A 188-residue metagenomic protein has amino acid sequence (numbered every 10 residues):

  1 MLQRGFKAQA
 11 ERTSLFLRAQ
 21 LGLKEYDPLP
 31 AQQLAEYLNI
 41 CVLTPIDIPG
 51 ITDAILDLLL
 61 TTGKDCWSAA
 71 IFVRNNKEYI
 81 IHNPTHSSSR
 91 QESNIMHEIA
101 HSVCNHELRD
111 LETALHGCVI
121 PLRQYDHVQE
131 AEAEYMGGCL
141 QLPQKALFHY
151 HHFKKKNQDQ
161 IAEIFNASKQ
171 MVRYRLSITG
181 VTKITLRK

Functional and structural regions predicted by a protein language model:
M1-K188: Active-site hotspot residues in diverse enzymes, especially metal/ion-binding acidic/histidine motifs
